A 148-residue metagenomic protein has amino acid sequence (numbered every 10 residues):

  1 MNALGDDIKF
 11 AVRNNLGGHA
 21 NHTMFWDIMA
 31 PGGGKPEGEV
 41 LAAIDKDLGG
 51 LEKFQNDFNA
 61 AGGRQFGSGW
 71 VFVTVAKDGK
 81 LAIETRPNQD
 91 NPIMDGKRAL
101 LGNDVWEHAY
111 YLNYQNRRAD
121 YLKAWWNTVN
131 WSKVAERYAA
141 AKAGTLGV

Functional and structural regions predicted by a protein language model:
M1-V148: Feature for soluble, non-membrane regions of globular proteins
